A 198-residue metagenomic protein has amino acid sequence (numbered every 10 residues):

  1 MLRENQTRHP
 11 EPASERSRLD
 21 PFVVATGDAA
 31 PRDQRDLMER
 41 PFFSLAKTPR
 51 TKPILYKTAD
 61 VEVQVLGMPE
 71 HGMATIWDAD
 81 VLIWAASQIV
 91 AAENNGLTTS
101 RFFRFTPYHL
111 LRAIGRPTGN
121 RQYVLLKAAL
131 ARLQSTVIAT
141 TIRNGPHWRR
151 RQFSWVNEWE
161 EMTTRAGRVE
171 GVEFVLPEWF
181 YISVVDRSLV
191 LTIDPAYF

Functional and structural regions predicted by a protein language model:
M1-F198: Charged, alpha-helix-forming regions
